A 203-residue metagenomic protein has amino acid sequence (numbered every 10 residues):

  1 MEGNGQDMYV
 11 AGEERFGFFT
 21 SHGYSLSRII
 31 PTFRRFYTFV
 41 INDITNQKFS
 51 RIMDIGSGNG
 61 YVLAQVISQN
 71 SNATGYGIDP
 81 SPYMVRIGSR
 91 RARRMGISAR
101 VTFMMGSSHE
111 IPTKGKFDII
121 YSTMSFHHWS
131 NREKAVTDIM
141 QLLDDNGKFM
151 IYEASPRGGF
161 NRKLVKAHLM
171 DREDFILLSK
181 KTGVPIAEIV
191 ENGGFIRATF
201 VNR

Functional and structural regions predicted by a protein language model:
M1-S21: N-terminal, positively charged/glycine-rich alpha-helical extensions of SAM-dependent methyltransferases
F18-T32: Class I SAM-dependent methyltransferase Rossmann-like catalytic core, especially the SAM/SAH-binding loop
S27, M150-T199: C-terminal alpha-helical "lid/dimerization" subdomain adjacent to the S-adenosyl-L-methionine
P31-K48: Conserved alpha-helix/loop element of class I SAM-dependent methyltransferases that forms part of the SAM/SAH-binding
M53-I55, N59-S108: Class I SAM-dependent methyltransferase SAM/SAH-binding core
E110-K114: Short conserved loop adjoining the S-adenosyl-L-methionine
Y121: A conserved beta-strand element that flanks and buttresses the S-adenosyl-L-methionine
K134-D145: A short glycine-rich, Lys/Arg-flanked "PGG" loop and its adjoining helix->strand segment in the class I
